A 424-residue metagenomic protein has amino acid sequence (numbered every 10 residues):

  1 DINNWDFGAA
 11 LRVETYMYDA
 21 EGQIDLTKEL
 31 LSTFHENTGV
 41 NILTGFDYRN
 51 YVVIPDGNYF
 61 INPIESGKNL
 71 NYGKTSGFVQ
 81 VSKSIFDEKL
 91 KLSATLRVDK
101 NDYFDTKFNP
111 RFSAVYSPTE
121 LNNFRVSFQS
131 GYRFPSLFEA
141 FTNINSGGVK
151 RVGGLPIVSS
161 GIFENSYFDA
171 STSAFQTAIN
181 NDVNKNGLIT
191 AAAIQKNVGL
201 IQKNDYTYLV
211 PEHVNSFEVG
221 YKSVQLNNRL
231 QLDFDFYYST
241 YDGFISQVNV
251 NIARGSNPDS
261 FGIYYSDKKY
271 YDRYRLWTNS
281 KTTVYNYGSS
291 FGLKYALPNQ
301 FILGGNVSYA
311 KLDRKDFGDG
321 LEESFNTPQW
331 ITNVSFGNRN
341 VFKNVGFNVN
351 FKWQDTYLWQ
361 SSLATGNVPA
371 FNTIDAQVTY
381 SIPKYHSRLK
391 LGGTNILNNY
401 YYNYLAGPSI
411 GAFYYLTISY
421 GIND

Functional and structural regions predicted by a protein language model:
D1, S160-R273: Membrane-embedded beta-barrel scaffold of Gram-negative outer-membrane proteins
D1, T44-N50, A94-V98, V126-S130 (+7 more regions): Transmembrane beta-barrel strands of outer-membrane/channel proteins
I2-K91, G262-D272, L276-V284, G292 (+2 more regions): Outer-membrane beta-barrel transmembrane domain signature of Gram-negative proteins, especially the mid-to-C-terminal
E14-Y18, N69-T75, T106-F108, H213-F217 (+4 more regions): Residues that define the transmembrane beta-barrel architecture of outer-membrane proteins
A20-K28, S32, G77-K83, F112-Y116 (+8 more regions): Residues on the lipid-exposed face of transmembrane beta-strands in outer-membrane beta-barrel proteins
L30-H35, V40-I42, E88-L92, L121-F124 (+5 more regions): Repeated loop/turn-to-beta-strand initiation elements of outer-membrane beta-barrel proteins
I85-E88, L226-N227, Q231-W359, S419-G421: Gram-negative outer-membrane beta-barrel transporters
V115, R125-Q129, I302-Y309, E323-D424: Conserved C-terminal beta-signal and adjacent last beta-strands/turns of outer-membrane beta-barrel proteins
